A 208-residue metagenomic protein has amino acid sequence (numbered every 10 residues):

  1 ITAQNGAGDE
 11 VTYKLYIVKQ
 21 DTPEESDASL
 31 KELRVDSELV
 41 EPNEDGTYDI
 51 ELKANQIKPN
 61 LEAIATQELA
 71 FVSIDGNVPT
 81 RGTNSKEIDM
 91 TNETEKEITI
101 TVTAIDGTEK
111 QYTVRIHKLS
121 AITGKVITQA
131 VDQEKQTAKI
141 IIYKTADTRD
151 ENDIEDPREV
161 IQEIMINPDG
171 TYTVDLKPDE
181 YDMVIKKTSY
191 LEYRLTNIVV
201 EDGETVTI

Functional and structural regions predicted by a protein language model:
I1-L119: Beta-rich interaction/scaffold domains
A7-D9, T66-E68, D106-G107, D182-I198: A short, solvent-exposed loop/turn motif at the edges and junctions of modular extracellular/periplasmic domains
Y48, N84-K86, G170-V174, V206: Short strand-edge motifs at loop-to-beta-strand transitions and within beta-strands of extracellular beta-rich domains
I50-K58, N167-D182, T188-S189: Short Pro-Gly-centered beta-turn/loop motif in secreted/extracellular proteins
F71-S73, K139-Y143, D182-V184: Beta-strand signatures of extracellular beta-sandwich domains
T123-R149: Structural motif
K125, T196-I208: Extracellular beta-sheet/turn segments enriched in Thr/Pro/Gly and aliphatic residues
A146-T171: Short, acidic Ser/Thr/Gly-rich low-complexity loop/linker segments typical of extracellular and cell-surface proteins
